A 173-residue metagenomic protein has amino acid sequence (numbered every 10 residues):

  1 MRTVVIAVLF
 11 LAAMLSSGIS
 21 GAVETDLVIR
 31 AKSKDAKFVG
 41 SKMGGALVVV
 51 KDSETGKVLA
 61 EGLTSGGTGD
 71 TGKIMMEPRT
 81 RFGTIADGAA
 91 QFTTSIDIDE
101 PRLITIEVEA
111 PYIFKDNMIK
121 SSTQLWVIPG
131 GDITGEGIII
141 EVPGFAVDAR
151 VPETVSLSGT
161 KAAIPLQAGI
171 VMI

Functional and structural regions predicted by a protein language model:
L15-S17: N-terminal signal peptide c-region/cleavage motif recognized by signal peptidases
S20-E24: Boundary at the C-terminal end of the N-terminal hydrophobic targeting segment
R30-G40, G169-I173: Short amphipathic, basic-aromatic surface patches that mediate peripheral association with negatively charged
G40-L47: Short coil-to-beta strand junction motifs in C2/discoidin
L47-K51, E107: Beta-strand signatures of extracellular beta-sandwich domains
T55-I106: Tryptophan-paired
D99-P101, V108-I119: Short acidic/polar inter-strand loop motif in beta-rich domains
I128-P165, G169-M172: Short, compositionally biased P/S/T/A/G/V-rich stretches that sit at domain boundaries
